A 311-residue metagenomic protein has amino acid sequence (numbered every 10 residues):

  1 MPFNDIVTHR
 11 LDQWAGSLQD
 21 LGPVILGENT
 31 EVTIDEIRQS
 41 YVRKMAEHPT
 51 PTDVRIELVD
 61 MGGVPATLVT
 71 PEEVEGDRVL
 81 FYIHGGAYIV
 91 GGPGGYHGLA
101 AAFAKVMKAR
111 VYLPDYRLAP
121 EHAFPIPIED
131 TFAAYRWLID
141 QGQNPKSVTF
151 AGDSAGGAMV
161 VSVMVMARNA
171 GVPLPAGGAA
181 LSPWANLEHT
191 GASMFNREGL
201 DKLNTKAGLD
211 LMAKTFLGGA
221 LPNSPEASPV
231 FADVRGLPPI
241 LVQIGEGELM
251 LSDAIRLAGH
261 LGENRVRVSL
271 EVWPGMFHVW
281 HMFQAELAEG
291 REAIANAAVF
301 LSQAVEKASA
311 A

Functional and structural regions predicted by a protein language model:
M1-E72, E306-A311: A glycine/proline-hinged amphipathic helix-loop "lid/cap" segment that gates access to hydrophobic ligand pockets
P65-G76, V230-V234: Short beta-strand-to-loop junctions in surface cap/lid or active-site-entrance loops
A66, F81, F103, F124-L187 (+3 more regions): Short strand-loop-helix active-site module centered on a catalytic nucleophile
D77-G86: Short beta-strand element of the alpha/beta-hydrolase
G92-P93, L99-A100, Y112-S147, Q284-G290: Catalytic nucleophile-loop/oxyanion-hole region of alpha/beta-hydrolase and closely related hydrolase-like folds
V165-L221, G236: Hydrolase active-site cap/lid region
L221-M276: Serine-hydrolase catalytic core
L287-A311: Catalytic active-site module of serine/aspartate enzymes centered on a nucleophile-bearing elbow/loop
